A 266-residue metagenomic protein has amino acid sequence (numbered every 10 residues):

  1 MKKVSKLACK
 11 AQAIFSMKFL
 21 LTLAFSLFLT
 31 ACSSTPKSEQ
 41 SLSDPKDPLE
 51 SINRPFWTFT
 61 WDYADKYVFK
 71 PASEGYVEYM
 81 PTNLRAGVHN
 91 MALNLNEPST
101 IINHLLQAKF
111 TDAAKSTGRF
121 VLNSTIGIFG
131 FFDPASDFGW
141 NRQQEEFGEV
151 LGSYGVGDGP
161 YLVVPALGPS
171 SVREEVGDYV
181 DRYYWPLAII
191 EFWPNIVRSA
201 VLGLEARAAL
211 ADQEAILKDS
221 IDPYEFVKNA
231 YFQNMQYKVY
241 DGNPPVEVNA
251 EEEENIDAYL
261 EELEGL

Functional and structural regions predicted by a protein language model:
M1-F15: N-terminal secretory signal peptides that target proteins for export/translocation
M17-T22: Sec-dependent signal peptide recognition, specifically the positively charged N-region followed immediately by
T30-A31: C-terminal motif of bacterial Sec signal peptides marking the signal peptidase cleavage site
T35, Q40-S43, Y154-L266: A structured, mid-to-C-terminal "fold-capping" secondary-structure block
Q40-Y67: Post-signal peptide N-terminal segment of mature Sec-exported envelope proteins
K70-N83: Membrane interface segments of multi-pass transport proteins and intramembrane proteases
H89-M91: Beta-rich strand-turn-strand
N94-P169: Mid-length scaffold segments of soluble, non-membrane domains
